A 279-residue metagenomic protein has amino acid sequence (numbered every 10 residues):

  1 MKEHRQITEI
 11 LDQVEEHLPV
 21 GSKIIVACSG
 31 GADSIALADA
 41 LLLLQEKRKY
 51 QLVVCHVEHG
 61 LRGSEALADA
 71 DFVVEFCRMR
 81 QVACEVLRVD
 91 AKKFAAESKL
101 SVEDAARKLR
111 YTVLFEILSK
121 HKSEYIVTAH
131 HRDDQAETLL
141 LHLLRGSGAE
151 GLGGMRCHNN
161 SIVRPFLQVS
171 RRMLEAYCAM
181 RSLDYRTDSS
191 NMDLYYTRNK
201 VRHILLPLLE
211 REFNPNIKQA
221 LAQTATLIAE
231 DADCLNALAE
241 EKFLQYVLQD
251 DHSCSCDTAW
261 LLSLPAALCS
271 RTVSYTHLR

Functional and structural regions predicted by a protein language model:
K2-P207: Core alpha/beta nucleotide-donor-binding catalytic domains of modification enzymes
R145, E210-R211, L262: Alpha-solenoid HEAT/Armadillo repeat architecture
L208-A220: Inter-helical turn/loop segments and adjacent helix faces that build the functional surface of alpha-helical bundle
L221-L235: Amphipathic alpha-helical coiled-coil segments
D233-W260, L264-A267: Acidic catalytic cores of enzymes that act on phosphate-bearing nucleotides/polynucleotides
T276-R279: Conserved small/polar residues in nucleotide/adenosyl-binding loops
